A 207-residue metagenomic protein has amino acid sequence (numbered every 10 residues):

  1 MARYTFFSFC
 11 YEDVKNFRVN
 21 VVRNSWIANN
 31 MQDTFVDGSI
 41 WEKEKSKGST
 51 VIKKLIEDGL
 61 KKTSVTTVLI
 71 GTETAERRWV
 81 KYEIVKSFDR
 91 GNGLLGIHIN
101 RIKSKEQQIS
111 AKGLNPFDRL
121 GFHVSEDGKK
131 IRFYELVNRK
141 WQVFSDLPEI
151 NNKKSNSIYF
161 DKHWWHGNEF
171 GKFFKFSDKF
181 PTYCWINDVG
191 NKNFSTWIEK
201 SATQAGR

Functional and structural regions predicted by a protein language model:
M1-K62, F176-R207: Conserved N-terminal substructure of TIR/SEFIR domains
Y4, K105-R207: C-terminal interaction surface of TIR/SEFIR-family domains
F17-V19, R78-Y82, E106-Q108: A short acidic (Asp/Glu
N30-T34, L60-K61, G91-L95, L120-F122: Glycine-rich loops and low-complexity Gly/Arg-rich segments that provide flexible linkers or classic glycine-based
F35-D37, G96, E135: Structural signal for conserved beta-strand scaffold positions within catalytic alpha/beta enzyme cores
K45-V51, A75-E76, E106-L114: Noncatalytic linker/hinge segments flanking ATPase motor cores
G59-V85, G93-K103: Conserved beta-strand-loop-alpha-helix hinge of the TIR/SEFIR fold
F88: Anion (oxyanion) recognition and catalysis
